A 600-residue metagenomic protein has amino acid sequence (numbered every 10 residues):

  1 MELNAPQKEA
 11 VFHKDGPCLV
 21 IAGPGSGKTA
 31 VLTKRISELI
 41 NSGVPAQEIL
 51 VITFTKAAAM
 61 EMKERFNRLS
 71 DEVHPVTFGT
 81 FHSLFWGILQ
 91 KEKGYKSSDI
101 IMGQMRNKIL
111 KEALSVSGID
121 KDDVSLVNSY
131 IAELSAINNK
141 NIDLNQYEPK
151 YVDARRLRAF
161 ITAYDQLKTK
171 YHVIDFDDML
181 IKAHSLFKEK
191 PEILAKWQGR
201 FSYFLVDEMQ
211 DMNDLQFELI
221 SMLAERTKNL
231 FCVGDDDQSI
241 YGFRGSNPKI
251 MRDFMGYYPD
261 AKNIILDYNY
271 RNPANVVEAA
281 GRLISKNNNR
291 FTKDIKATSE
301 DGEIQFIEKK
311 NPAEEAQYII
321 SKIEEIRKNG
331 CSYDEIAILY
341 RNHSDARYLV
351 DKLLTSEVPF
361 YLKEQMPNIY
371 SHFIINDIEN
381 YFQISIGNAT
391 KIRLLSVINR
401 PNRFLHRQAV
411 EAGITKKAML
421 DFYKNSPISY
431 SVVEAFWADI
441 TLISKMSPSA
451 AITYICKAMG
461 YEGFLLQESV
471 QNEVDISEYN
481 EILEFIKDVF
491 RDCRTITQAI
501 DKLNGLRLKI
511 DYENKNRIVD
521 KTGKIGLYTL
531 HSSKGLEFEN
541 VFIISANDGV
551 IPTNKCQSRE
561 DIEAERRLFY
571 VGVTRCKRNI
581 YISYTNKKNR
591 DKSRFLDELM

Functional and structural regions predicted by a protein language model:
M1-F12, G16-V20, G103, Y151-D253 (+2 more regions): Conserved helicase NTPase motor core
D15, S26, S37-F187, P191-E192 (+6 more regions): A basic/glycine-biased coupling hinge at the interface between accessory DNA-binding modules
V20, P24-L32, P259-K262, D267-P359 (+1 more regions): Helicase P-loop NTPase motor core
T77-F85, L205-E208, V233, Q498-T553 (+1 more regions): Conserved helicase core region in the C-terminal RecA-like lobe
L84-S97, Q238-Y241, R271, K363-I386: Short alpha-helix plus adjacent loop in nuclease-associated cores
E300-G302, C331-T453, L466, V474: ATPase/helicase motor core of nucleic-acid motors
N425-S532, L536, T553, K577-Y581 (+1 more regions): Accessory C-terminal helicase-associated subdomains
N586-M600: Helicase C-terminal subdomain and adjacent C-terminal extension
